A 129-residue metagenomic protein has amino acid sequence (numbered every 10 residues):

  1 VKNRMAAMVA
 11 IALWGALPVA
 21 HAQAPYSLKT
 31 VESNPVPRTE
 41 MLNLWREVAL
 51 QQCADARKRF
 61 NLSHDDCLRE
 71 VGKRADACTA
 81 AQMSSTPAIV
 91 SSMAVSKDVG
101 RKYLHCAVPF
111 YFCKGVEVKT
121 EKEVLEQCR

Functional and structural regions predicted by a protein language model:
V1-M8: Bacterial N-terminal signal peptides that target proteins for export
M8-A16: Bacterial N-terminal signal peptides
A22-D66: Immediate post-signal-peptide N-terminus of mature secreted/exported proteins
E70-R129: Compact alpha-helical subdomains of small soluble proteins
